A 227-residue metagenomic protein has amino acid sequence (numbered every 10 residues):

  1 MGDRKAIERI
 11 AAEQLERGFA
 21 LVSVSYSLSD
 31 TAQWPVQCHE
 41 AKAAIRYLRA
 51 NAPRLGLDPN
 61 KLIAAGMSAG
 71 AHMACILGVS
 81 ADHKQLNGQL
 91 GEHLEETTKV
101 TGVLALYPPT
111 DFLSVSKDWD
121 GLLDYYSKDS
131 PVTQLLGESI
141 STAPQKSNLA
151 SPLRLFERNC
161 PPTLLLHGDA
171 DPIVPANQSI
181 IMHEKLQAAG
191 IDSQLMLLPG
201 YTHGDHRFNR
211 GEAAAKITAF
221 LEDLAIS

Functional and structural regions predicted by a protein language model:
R4-V22: Short amphipathic alpha-helix adjacent to the substrate-entry channel of hydrolases
A43-W119: Primarily recognizes the serine-hydrolase "nucleophile elbow" in alpha/beta-hydrolase and SGNH/GDSL folds
V79, L86, V115-L155, P161: Mobile cap/lid helix-loop segments that gate and shape the active-site cleft of serine hydrolases
D111-F112, A170-V174: Acidic catalytic loop of the alpha/beta-hydrolase fold
P152, P161, P175-K185: Short alpha-helix in the alpha/beta-hydrolase fold that links the catalytic acid
N159, L165-H167, D171: Short beta-strand/loop motif that positions the catalytic acidic residue of the alpha/beta-hydrolase fold
Y201-R210: Catalytic histidine-centered segment of alpha/beta-hydrolase-like enzymes
R210-S227: Catalytic active-site module of serine/aspartate enzymes centered on a nucleophile-bearing elbow/loop
